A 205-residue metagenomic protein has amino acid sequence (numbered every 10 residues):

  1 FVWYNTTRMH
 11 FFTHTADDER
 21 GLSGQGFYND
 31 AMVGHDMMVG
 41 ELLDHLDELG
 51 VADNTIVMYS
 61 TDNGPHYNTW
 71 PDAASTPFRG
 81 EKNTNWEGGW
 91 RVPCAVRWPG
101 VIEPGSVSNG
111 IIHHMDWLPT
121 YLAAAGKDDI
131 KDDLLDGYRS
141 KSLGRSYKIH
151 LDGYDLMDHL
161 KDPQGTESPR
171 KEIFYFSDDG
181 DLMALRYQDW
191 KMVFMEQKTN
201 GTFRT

Functional and structural regions predicted by a protein language model:
F1-D30, H66-N68, D72-T76: Active-site His/acidic residue clusters
F1-N5, M32, V39, I56-T61 (+3 more regions): Beta-strand elements within well-structured catalytic alpha/beta cores of enzymes that handle phosphate/sulfate esters
F1-V2, V51-V57, R91-V92, E167-K171 (+1 more regions): Loop/turn elements at helix/coil->beta-strand transitions in domains of secreted/extracellular proteins
Y4-M9, A16, S60-N63, W90 (+3 more regions): Active-site-proximal beta-strand/loop segments in catalytic clefts of secreted hydrolases
M9-F12, P93, P99, L118-P119 (+1 more regions): Proline-centered helix-kink/hinge sites
G26-V33, M37, I112: A generic "alpha-helical surface" signal
G34-W70: Metal-dependent active-site segment of extracytoplasmic phospho-/sulfohydrolases and closely related
P65-E87, I102-S106, G110, M115-T205: C-terminal cap/loop subdomain of S1 sulfatases and analogous C-terminal strand-loop tails that border
